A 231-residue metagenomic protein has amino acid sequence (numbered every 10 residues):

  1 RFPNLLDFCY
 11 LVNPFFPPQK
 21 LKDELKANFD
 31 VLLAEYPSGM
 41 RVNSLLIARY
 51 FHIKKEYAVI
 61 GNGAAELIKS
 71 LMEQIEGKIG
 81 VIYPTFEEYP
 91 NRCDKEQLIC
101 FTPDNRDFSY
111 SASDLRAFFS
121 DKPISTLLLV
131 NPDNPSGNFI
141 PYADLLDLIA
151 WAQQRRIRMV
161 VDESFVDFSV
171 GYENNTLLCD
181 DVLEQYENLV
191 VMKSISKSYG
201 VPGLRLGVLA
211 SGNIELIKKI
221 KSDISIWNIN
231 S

Functional and structural regions predicted by a protein language model:
R1-E35, K122-P123: N-terminal "arm"/small-domain region of PLP-dependent enzymes with the aminotransferase-like
L6, V59, K78-G80: Conserved beta-strand elements of the Class I
L11-P14, A64, F86, N131-P135 (+2 more regions): Short glycine-rich anion-binding loops that position phosphate/pyrophosphate groups of nucleotides and phosphorylated
P17-P18, G39, N188-S231: PLP-dependent aminotransferase class I/II
Y36-P37, A48-S70: Short loop-beta-helix segment that forms the pyridoxal 5′-phosphate
E73-L129: PLP-dependent aminotransferase-like
Y110-D121, P135-S198: Active-site pre-lysine segment of PLP-dependent enzymes
